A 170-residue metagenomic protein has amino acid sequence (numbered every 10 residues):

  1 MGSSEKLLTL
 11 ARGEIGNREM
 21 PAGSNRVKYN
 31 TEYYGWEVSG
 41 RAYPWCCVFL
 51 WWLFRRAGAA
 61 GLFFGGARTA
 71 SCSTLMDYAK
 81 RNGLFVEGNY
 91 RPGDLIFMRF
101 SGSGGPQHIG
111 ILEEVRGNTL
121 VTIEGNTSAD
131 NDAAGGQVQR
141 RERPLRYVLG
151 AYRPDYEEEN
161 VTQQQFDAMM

Functional and structural regions predicted by a protein language model:
M1-L62, D155, Q163-M170: N-terminal capping segments
G2-L8, A59-D132: ...with weaker cross-activation on analogous glycine-rich loops/strands in unrelated enzymes
E19-M20, S71, P144: Poly-acidic low-complexity segments
V27, T31-E32, R41, M76 (+4 more regions): Intrinsically disordered, low-complexity segments enriched in small/polar residues
V27, T69, R141-E142: Positively charged, low-complexity intrinsically disordered regions
Y29, F49-W52, Y78, F97-F100 (+1 more regions): Aromatic side chains
I96-G102, Q107-I111, G150-V161, Q165-M170: Amphipathic, soluble alpha/beta structural segments
V115-N160, D167: Active-site signature of cysteine proteases
